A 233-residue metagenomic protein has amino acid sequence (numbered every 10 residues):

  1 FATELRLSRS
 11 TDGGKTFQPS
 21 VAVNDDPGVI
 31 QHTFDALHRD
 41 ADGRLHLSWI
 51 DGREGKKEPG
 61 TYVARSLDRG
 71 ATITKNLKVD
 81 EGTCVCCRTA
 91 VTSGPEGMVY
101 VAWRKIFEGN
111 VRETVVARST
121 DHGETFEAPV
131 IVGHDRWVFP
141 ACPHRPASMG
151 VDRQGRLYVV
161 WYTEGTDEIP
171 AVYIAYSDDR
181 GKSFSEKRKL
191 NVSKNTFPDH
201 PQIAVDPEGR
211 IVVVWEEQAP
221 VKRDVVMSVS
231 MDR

Functional and structural regions predicted by a protein language model:
F1-R233: Extracellular, repeat-based ectodomains that mediate carbohydrate processing or recognition
